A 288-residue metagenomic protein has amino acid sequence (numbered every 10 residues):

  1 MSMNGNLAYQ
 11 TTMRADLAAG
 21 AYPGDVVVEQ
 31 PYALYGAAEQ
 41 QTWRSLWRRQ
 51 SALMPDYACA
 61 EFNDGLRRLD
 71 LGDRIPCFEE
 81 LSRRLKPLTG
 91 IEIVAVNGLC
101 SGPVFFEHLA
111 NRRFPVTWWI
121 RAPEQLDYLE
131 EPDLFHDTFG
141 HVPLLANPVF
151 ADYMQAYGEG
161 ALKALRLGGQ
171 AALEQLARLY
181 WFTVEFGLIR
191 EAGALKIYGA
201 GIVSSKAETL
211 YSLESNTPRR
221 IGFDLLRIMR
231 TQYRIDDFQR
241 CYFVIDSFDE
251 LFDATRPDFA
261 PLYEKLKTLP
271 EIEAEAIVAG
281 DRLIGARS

Functional and structural regions predicted by a protein language model:
M1-L145, I228, R240-S288: The feature captures two recurrent sequence modes
E124-D253: A contiguous, surface-oriented mixed alpha/beta subdomain in the mid-to-C-terminal portion of proteins that forms
